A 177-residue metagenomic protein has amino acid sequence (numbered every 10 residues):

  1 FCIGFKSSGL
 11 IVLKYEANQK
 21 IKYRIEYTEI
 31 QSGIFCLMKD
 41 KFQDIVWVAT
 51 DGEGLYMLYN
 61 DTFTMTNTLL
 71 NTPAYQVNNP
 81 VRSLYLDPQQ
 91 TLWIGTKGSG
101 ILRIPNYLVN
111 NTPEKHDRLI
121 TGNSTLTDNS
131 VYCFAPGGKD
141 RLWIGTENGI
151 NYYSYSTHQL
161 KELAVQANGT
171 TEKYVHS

Functional and structural regions predicted by a protein language model:
F1-S177: Carboxylate-rich, polar loop motifs that coordinate divalent cations or form catalytic acidic clusters
